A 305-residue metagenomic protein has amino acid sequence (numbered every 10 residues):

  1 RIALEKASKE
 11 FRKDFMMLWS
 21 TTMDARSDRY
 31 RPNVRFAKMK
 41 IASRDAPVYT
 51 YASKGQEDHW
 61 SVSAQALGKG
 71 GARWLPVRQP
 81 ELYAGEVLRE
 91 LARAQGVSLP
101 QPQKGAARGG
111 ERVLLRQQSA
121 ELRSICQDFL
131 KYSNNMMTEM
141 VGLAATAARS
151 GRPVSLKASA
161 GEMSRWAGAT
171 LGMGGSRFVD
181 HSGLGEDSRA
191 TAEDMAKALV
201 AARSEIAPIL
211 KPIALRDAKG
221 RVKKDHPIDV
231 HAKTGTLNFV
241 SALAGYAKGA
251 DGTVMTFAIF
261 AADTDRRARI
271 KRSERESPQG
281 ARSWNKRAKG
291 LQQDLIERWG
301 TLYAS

Functional and structural regions predicted by a protein language model:
R1-G174, A250-D251, R269-R275, K286-G290 (+1 more regions): Conserved serine DD-peptidase/penicillin-binding transpeptidase domain and beta-lactam-recognizing active-site
G142-S305: Small-residue-rich helix-loop
